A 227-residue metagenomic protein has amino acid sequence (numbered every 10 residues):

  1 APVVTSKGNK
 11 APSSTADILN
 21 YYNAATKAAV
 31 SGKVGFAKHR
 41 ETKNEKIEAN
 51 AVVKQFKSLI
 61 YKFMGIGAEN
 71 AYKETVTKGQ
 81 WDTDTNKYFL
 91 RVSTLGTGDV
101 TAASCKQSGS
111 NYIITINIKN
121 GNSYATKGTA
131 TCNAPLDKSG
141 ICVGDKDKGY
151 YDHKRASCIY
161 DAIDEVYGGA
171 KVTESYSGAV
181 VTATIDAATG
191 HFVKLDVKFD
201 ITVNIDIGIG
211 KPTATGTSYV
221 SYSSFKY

Functional and structural regions predicted by a protein language model:
P2-Y227: Subset-of-secretome marker
